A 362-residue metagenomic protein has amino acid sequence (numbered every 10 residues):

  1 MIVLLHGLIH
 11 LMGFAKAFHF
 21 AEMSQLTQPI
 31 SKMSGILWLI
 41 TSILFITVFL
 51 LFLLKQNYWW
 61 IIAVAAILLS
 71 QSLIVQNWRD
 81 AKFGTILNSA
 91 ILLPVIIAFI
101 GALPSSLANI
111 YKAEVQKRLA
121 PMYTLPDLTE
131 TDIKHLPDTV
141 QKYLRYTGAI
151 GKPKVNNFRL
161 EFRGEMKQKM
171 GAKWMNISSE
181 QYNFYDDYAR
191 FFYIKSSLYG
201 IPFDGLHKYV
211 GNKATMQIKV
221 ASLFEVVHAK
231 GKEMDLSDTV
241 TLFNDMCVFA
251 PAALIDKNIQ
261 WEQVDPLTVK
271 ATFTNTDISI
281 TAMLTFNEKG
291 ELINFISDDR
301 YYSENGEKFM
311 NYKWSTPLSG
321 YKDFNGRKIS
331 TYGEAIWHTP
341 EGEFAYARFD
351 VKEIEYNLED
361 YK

Functional and structural regions predicted by a protein language model:
M1-S106: Membrane-interface extramembranous regions
A108-R159: N-terminal leader/targeting segments and the immediate start of mature chains
Q141-L223: N-terminal mature ectodomain segment of secretory-pathway/periplasmic proteins
K154-E161, Y185-Y193, T215, Q263-T272 (+2 more regions): Short, hydrophobic/aromatic-rich segments at coil-to-beta transitions
E180-Y185, H207-K208, K257-V264, L284 (+1 more regions): Short, exposed beta-strand/loop patches in secreted or surface proteins that constitute
K195-I201, K219-E225, S297-Y301, A335-P340: Short, solvent-exposed aromatic-acidic interface loops
Q217-N275: Flexible, processing/modification-adjacent segments and terminal tails in exported/periplasmic/extracellular proteins
K270-Y356: Gly/Pro-enriched, hydrophobic low-complexity segments that function as extracytoplasmic propeptides/linkers
